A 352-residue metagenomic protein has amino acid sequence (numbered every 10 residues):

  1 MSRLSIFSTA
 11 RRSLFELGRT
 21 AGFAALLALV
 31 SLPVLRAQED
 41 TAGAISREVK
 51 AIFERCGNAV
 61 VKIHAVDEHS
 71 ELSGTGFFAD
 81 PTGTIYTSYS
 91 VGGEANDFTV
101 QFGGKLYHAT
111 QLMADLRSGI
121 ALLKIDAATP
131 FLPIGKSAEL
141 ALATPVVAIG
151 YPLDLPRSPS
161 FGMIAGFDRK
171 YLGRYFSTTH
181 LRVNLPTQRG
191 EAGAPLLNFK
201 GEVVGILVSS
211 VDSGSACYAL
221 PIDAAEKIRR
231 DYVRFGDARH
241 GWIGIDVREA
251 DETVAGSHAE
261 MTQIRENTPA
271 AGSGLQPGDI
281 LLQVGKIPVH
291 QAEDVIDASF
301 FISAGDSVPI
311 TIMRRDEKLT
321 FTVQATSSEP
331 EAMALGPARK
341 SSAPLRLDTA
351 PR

Functional and structural regions predicted by a protein language model:
M1-V66, E71-L72, T84, L106 (+1 more regions): N-terminal targeting leaders that route proteins to membranes or the secretory/organellar pathways
D40, A51, Y107-Q111, K124 (+2 more regions): C-terminal recognition in membrane/secretory proteostasis and scaffolding
D40, F131-P133, Y151, V211-A216 (+1 more regions): Second-shell loop/turn segments in exported
G57-A59, A121-L132, S158-S215, K227 (+2 more regions): Active-site region of chymotrypsin-like
V60-K62, V66-S73, F78-S158, P186-R189 (+6 more regions): Conserved active-site neighborhood of the chymotrypsin/trypsin-like protease fold
G83, A143-I149, G201, A270 (+1 more regions): A structural signal for short beta-strand/turn segments enriched in small hydrophobics and glycine
Y86, V204-G205, L282, L319: Generic structural signal for well-ordered beta-strand positions
